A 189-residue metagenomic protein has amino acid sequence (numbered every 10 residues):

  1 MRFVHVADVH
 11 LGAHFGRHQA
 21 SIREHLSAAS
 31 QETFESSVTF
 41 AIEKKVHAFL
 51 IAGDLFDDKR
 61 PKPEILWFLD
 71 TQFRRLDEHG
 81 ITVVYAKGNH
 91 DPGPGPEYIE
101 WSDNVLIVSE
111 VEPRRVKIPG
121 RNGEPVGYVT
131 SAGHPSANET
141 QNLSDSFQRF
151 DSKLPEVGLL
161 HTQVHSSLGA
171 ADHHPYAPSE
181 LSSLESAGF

Functional and structural regions predicted by a protein language model:
M1-W67: N-terminal active-site segment of His-dependent metallophosphoesterases
A48, K59-F189: His/Asp/Glu-rich metal-coordinating catalytic cores of metallo-dependent phosphodiesterases/hydrolases acting on
